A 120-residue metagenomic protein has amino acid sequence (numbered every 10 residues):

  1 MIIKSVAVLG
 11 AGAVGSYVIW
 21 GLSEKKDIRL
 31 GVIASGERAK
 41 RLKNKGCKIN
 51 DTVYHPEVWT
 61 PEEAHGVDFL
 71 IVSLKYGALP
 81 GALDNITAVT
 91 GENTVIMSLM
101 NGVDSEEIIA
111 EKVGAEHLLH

Functional and structural regions predicted by a protein language model:
M1-N50, H55: NAD(P)+-binding Rossmann beta1-loop-alpha1 motif at the extreme N-terminus of oxidoreductases
T52-Y54, W59-H120: Rossmann-like NAD(P)(H) cofactor-binding subdomain of soluble oxidoreductases
